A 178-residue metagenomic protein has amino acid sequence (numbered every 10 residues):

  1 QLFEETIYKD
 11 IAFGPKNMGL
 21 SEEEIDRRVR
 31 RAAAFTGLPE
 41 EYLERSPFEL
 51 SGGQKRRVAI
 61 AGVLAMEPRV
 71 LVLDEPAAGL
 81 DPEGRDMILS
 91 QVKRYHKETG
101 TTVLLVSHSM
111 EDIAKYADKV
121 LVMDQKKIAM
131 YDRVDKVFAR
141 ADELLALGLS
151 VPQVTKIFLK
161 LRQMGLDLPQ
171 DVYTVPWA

Functional and structural regions predicted by a protein language model:
E24-E41: Conserved ABC ATPase "signature" region
S46-L50, Q54: Conserved ABC ATPase signature
E67: Conserved catalytic motifs of ABC-family nucleotide-binding domains
L71-D74: Catalytic Walker B motif of ABC-type/P-loop ATPase nucleotide-binding domains
S107-H108: H-loop/switch region of ABC-family ATPase nucleotide-binding domains
I113-K115: A short, surface-exposed alpha-helical micro-motif characterized by mixed small hydrophobic and charged/polar residues
Q125-K126: Conserved ABC ATPase "signature" C-loop
